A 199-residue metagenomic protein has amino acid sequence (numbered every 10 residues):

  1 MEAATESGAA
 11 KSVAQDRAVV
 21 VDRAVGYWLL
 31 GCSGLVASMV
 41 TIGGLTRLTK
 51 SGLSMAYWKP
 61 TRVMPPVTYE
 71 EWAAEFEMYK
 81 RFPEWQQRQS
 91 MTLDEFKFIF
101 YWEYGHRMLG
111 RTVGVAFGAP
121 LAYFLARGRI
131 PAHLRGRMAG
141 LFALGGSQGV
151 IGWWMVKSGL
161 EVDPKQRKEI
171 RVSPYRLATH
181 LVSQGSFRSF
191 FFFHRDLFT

Functional and structural regions predicted by a protein language model:
M1-A18: N-terminal mitochondrial targeting presequence
A18-L30, G128-A143: Membrane-interfacial loop-to-helix junctions in multi-pass inner-membrane proteins
V25-P66: N-terminal signal-anchor transmembrane alpha helix
G31, L35-M39, G136-S158: Small-polar-interrupted transmembrane alpha-helices in polytopic inner-membrane proteins
T46-M55, V150-L177, L181: Interfacial helix-loop-helix junctions of multi-pass membrane proteins
M55-W85: Long, glycine/tryptophan/cysteine-rich extracytoplasmic
M78-A116: Individual transmembrane alpha-helix segments
Y101-A119, P174-F190: Membrane-interface loop-to-helix entry segments
